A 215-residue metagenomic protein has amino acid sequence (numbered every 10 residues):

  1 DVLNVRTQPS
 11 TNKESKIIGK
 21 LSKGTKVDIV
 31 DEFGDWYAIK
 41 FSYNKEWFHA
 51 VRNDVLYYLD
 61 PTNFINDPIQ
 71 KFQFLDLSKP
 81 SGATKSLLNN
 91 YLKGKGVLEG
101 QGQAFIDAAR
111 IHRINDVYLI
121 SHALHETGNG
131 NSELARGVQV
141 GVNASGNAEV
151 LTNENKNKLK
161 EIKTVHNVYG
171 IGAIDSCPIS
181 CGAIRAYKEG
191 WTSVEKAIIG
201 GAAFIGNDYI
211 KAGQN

Functional and structural regions predicted by a protein language model:
N4-S10: Core beta-strand residues in small-molecule sensory/regulatory alpha/beta domains
T11-S15: Short, solvent-exposed loop/turn positions at domain surfaces that link secondary-structure elements or cap domain
K16-A50: SH3/SH3-like beta-barrel superfamily modules
R52-V97, T127-Q214: Peptidoglycan-targeting cell-wall enzymes and recognition modules
E99-I106: Short aromatic-cysteine micro-motif
Q101, D116-H122, K211-N215: Surface-exposed patches in mature extracellular/periplasmic domains of secreted proteins
I106, I114-G130: Short, functionally critical alpha-helical segments immediately adjacent to catalytic or ligand/cofactor-binding
A109: Catalytic core of carbohydrate-active enzymes
